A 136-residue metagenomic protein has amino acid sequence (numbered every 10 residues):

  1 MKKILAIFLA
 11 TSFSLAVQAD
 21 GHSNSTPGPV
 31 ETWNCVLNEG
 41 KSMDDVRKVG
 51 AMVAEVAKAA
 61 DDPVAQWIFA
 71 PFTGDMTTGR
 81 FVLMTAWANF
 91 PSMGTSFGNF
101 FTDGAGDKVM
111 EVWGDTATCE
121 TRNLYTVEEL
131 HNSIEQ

Functional and structural regions predicted by a protein language model:
M1-I4: Positively charged n-region of N-terminal signal peptides that target proteins for export
A6-Q18: Hydrophobic h-region of N-terminal signal peptides that target proteins for export in Gram-negative bacteria
Q18-G104, D115-Q136: Short S/T/G/P-rich N-terminal loop/turn motif that feeds into the first structured element of a domain
A105-M110: Non-heme di-metal
